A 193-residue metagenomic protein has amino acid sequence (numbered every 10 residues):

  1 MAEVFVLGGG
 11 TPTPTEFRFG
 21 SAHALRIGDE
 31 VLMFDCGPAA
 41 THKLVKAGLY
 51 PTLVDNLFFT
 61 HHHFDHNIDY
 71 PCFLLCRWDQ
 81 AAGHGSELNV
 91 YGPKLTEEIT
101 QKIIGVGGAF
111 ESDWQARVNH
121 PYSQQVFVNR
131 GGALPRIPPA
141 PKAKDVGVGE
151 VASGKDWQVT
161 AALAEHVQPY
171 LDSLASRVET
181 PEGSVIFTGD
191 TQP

Functional and structural regions predicted by a protein language model:
M1-V185: Binuclear metal-dependent hydrolase catalytic cores
F187-G189: Thr-Gly-centered strand-to-loop micro-motif
